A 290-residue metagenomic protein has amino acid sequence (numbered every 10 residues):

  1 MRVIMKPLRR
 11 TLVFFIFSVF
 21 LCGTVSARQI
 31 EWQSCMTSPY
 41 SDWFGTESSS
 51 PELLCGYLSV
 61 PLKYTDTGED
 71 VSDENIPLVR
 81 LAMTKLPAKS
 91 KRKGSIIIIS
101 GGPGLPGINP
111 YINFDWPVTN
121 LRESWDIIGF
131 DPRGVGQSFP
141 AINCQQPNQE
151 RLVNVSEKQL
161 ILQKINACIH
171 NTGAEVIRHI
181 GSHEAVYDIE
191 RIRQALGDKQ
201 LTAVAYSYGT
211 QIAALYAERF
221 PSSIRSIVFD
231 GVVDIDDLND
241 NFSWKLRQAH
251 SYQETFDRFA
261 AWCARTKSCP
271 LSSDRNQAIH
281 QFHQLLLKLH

Functional and structural regions predicted by a protein language model:
M1-R2, H290: Accessible peptide chain termini
R2-V3, L21, V186: Helix-centric, low-specificity signal for extended rod-like, repetitive segments
V3-V13: Bacterial N-terminal signal peptides that target proteins for export
V13-C22: Bacterial N-terminal signal peptides
G23-A27: Sec/Tat signal peptide C-region and signal peptidase I cleavage site
R28-H290: Gly/Pro-rich cap/lid or specificity-loop segments adjacent to the active site
